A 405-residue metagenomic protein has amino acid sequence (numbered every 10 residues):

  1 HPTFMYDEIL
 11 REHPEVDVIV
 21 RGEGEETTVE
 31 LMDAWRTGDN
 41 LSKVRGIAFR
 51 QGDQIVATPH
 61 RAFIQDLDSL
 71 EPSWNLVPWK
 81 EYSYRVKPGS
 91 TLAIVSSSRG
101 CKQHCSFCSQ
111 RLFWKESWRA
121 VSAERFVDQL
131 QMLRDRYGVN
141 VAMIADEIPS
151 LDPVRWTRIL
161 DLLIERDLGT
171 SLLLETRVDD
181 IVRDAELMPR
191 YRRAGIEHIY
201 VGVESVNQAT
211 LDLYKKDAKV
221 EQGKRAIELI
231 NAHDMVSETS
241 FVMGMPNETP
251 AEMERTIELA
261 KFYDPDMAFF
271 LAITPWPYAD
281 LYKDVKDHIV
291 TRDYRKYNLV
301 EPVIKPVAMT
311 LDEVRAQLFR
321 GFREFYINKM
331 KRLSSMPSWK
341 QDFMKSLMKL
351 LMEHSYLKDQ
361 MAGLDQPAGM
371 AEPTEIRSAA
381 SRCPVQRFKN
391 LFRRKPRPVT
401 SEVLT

Functional and structural regions predicted by a protein language model:
H1-F63, A272, Y278: Glycine-rich beta-alpha loop elements in corrinoid/cobalamin-binding modules across cobalamin-dependent enzymes
F4-E8, G52, Q103, V154 (+5 more regions): Flexible glycine/acidic-rich beta-alpha junction loops that bind and position SAM and/or redox cofactors in anaerobic
E8-E26, R190-I199, R255-F270: Structural recognition of alpha->loop->beta junctions
E12-V16, R36-D39, L160, R190-Y191 (+3 more regions): Short, hinge-like loop/turn segments at secondary-structure boundaries
V16, D53, G169-T170, M235 (+1 more regions): A structural micro-motif
D17, I47, C101, I144 (+4 more regions): Conserved, mostly hydrophobic/aromatic
D68-E238, M243-M245, T249, R255-E258: Radical SAM [4Fe-4S] cluster-binding motif and immediate context
D280-T405: Radical SAM enzyme core and accessory elements
